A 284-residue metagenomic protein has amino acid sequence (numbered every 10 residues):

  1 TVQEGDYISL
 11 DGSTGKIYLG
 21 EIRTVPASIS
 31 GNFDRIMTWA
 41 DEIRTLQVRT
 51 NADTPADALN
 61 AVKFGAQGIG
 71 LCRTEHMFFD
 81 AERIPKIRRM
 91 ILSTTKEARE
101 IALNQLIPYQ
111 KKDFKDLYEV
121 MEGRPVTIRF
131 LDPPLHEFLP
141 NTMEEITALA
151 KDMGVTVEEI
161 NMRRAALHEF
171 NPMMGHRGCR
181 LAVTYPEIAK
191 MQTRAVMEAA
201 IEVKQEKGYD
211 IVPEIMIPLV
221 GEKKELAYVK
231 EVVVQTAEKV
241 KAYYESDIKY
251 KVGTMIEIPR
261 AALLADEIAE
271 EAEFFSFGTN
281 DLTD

Functional and structural regions predicted by a protein language model:
T1: Conformationally flexible catalytic loops at phosphate/diphosphate-handling active centers
T14-I22: Short, Lys/Arg- and Gly-enriched loop/turn segments at beta-strand edges
I29-R35, W39-D284: Conserved alpha/beta-domain cores
